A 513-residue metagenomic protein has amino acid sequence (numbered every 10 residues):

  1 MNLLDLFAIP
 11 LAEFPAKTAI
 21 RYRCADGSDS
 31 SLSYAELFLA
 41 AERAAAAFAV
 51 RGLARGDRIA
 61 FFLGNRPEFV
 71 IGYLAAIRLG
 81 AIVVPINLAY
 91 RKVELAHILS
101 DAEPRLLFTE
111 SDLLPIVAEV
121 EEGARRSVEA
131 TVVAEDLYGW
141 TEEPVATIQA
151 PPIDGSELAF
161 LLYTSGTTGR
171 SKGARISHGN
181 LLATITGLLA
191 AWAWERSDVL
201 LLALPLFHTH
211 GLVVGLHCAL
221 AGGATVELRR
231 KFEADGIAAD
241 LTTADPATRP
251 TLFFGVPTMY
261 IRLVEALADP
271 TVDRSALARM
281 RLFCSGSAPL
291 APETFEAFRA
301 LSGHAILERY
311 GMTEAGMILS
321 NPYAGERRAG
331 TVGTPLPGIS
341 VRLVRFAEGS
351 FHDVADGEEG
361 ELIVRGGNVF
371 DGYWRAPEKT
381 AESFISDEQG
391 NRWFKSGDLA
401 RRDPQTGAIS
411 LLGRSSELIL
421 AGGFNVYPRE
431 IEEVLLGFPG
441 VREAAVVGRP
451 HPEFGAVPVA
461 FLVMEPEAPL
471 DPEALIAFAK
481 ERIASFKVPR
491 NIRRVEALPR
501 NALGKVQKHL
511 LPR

Functional and structural regions predicted by a protein language model:
P15-T18, V145-Y163, R170, A193-V199: Conserved pre-ATP/AMP-binding loop-to-beta segment of ANL
A16, I20-R66, V70, L74 (+2 more regions): Conserved AMP-binding/adenylate-forming core of the ANL superfamily
C24-S30, D112-S156, A266-D269: ANL superfamily adenylate-forming
S31-A35, A159-T186, K508: Conserved AMP-binding A3 loop
F38-A46, A174-E195, A203, V213 (+3 more regions): Conserved structural elements of the adenylate-forming
Y90, L107, G366, D371-G372 (+5 more regions): AMP-binding/adenylate-forming catalytic core of the ANL superfamily
L182-V199, F207-T251, A266-D269: Conserved AMP-binding/adenylation subdomain of ANL enzymes
R281-G286, L290-L307, T313-A408, S415-L418 (+2 more regions): Conserved AMP-binding/adenylate-forming
